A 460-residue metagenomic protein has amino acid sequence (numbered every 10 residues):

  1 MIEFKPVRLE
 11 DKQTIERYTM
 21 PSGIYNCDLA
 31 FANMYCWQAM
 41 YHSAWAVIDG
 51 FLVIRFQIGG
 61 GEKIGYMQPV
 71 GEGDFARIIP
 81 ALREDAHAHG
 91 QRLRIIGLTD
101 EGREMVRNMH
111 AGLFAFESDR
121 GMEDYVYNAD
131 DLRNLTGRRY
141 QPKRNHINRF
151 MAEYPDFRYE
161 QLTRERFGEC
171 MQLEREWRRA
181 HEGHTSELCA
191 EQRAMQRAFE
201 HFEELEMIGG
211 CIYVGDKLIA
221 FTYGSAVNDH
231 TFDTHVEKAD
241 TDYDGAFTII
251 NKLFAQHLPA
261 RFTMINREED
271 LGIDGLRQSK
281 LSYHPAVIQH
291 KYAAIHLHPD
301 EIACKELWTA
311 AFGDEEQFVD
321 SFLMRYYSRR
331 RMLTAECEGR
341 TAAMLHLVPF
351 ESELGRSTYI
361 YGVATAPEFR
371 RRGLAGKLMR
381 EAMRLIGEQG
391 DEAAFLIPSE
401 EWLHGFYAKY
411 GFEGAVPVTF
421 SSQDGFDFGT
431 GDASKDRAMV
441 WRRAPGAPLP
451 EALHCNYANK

Functional and structural regions predicted by a protein language model:
M1-R8, N145-E165, I295-I302, A444-A458: Conserved N-terminal entry element of GNAT/NAT acetyltransferase domains
V7-R8, K12-A44, P142, H146 (+2 more regions): A conserved beta-strand-loop-helix scaffold within acyl/acetyltransferase catalytic domains
D74-E84, D242-Q256, T365, R371-R384: Conserved acetyl-CoA-binding loop-helix of GNAT-fold acetyltransferases
H89-T99, A260-E268, M379, I386-S399: Conserved GNAT acetyl-CoA-binding A-motif
L93-L162: Hydrophobic alpha-helical segments and helix pairs
R103-F116, L271-I288, E388-A393, S399-D424: Conserved active-site alpha-helix within GNAT-family acetyltransferase domains
V126-L132, Q141-P142, H296-P299, S399-E401 (+1 more regions): C-terminal "cap" of GNAT-fold acetyltransferases
E237-P299: C-terminal appended segment following the main domain
